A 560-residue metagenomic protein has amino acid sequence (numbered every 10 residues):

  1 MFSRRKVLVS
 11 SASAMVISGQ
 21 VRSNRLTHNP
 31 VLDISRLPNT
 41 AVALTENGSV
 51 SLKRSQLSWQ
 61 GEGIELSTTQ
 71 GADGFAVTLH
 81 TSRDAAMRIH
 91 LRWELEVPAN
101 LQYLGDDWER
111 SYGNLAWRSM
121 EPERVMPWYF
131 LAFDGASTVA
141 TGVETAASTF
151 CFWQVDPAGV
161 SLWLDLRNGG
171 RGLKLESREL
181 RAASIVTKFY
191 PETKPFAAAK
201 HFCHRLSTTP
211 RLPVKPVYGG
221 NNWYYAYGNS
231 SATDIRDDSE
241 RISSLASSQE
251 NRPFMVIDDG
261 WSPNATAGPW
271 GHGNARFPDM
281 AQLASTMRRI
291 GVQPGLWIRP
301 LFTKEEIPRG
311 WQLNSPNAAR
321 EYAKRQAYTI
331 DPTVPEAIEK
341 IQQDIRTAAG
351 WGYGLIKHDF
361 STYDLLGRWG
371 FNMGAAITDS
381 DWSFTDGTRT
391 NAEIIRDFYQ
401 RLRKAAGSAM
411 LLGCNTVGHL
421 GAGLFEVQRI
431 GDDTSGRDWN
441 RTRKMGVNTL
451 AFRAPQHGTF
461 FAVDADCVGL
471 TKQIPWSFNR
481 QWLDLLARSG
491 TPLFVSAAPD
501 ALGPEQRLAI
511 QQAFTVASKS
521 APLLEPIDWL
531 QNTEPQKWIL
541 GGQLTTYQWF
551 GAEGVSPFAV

Functional and structural regions predicted by a protein language model:
M1-F2: N-terminal secretory signal peptides
K6-S23: N-terminal export signals
Q20, L206-V217, N479-G490: Short, compositionally biased low-complexity segments
L26-P253, L355: Carbohydrate-recognition beta-sandwich/jelly-roll modules in extracellular/periplasmic carbohydrate-active proteins
L104-D107, Q249-D259, R441, A521-N532: A generic structural motif
D165-R167, E176-R178, N221, G387-V560: Active-site-proximal substrate-binding groove within the catalytic cores of carbohydrate-active enzymes
R241, S248, S262, T303 (+1 more regions): Glycine-rich, acidic and aromatic/proline-enriched surface loops and short helix-turn segments that act as binding
N251-V468, K472, Q506: Aromatic- and carboxylate-enriched substrate-binding clefts and catalytic-loop regions of carbohydrate-active enzymes
